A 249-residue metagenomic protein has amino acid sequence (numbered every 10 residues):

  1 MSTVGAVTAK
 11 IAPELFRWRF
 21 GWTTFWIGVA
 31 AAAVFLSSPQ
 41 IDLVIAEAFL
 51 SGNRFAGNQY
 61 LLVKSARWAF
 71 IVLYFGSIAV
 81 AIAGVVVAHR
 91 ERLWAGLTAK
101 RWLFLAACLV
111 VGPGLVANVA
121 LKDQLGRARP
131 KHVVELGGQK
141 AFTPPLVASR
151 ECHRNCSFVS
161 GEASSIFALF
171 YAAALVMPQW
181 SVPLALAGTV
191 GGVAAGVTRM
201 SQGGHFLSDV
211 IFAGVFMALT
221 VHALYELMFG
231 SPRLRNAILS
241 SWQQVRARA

Functional and structural regions predicted by a protein language model:
S2-A83, K122-V134, G138-A141, R248: N-terminal transmembrane-helix/juxtamembrane module of multi-pass inner/ER membrane proteins
V7-T8, S37-S38, I82-W94, A174-W180 (+1 more regions): Structural signal for the C-terminal ends of transmembrane alpha-helices and the immediately following loop
I11-G28, F142-A249: Membrane-embedded catalytic cores of phosphoryl/pyrophosphoryl-handling enzymes
A31-L36, V110-V116, V190-M200: Aromatic-anchored segments of alpha-helical transmembrane domains
V34, D42, I78, I82-V85 (+4 more regions): Alpha-helical membrane-inserting segments
F49, V86-W94, A120, Q124-R129 (+1 more regions): Membrane-interfacial segments
G84-Q124, A185: Interfacial segments of alpha-helical transmembrane regions
L105-V110, L136, V210-G214: Alpha-helical transmembrane segments of multi-pass membrane proteins, especially transporters and channels
